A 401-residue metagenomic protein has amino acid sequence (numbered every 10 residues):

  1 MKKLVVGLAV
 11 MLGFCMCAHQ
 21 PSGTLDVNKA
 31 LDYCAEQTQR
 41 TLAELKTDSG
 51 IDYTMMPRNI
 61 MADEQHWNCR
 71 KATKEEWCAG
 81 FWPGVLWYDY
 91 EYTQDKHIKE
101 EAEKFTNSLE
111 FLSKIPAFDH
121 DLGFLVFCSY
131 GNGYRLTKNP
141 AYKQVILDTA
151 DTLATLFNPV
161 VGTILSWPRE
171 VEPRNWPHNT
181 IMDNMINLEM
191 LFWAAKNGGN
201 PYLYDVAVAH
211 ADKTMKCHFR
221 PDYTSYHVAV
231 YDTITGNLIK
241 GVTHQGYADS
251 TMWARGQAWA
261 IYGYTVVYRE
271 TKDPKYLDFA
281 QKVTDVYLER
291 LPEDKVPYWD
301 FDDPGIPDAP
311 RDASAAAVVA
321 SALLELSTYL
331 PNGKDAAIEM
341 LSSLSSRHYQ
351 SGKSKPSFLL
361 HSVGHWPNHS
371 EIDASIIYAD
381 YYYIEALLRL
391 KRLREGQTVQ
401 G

Functional and structural regions predicted by a protein language model:
M1-L25: Bacterial Sec-dependent N-terminal signal peptides
Q20-G401: Glycan-recognition and catalytic cores of secretory/periplasmic carbohydrate-active enzymes
